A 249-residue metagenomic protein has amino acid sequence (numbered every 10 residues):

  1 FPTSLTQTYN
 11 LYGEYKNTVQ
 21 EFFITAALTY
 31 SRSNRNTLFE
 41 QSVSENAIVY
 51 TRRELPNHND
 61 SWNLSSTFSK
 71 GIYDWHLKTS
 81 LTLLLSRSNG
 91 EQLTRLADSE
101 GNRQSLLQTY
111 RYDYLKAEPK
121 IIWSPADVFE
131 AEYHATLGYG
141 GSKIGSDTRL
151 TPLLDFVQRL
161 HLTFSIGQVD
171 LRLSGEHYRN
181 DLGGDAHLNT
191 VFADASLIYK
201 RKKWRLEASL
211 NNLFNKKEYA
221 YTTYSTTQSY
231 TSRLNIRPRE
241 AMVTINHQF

Functional and structural regions predicted by a protein language model:
F1-F249: Exposed, low-structure sequence patches enriched in small/polar residues
